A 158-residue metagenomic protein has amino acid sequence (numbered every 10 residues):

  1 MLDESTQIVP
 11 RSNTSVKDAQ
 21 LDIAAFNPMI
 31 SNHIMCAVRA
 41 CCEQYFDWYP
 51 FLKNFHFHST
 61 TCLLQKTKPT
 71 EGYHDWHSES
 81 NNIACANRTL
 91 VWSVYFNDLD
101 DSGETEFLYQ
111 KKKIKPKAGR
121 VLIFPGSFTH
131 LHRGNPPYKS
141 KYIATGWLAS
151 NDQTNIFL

Functional and structural regions predicted by a protein language model:
M1-T61: Non-heme Fe(II)/2-oxoglutarate
H56, N82-R88, P136-S140: A generic structural micro-feature
F57-G72: A short glycine-rich, His/Asp/Glu-containing loop-to-beta-strand
T60, W76, L90-W92, A144: Hydrophobic residues positioned within well-ordered beta-strands of beta-sheet architectures
L64-T67, N82-D101, L148: Short, conserved beta-strand element in jelly-roll/cupin
Y73-N81: Cyclophilin-type peptidyl-prolyl cis-trans isomerase
D101-L158: Catalytic core of Fe(II)/2-oxoglutarate
